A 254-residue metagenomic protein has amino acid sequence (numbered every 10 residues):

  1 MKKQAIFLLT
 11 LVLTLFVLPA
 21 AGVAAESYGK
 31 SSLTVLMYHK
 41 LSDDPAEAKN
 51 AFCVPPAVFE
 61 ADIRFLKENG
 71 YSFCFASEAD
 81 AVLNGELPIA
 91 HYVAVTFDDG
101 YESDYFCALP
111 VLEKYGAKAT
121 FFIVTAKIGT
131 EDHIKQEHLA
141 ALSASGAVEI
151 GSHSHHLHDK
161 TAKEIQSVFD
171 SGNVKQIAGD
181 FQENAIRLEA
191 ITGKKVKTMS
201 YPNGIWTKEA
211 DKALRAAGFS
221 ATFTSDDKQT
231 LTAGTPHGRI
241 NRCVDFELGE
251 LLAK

Functional and structural regions predicted by a protein language model:
M1-Q4: Positively charged n-region of N-terminal signal peptides that target proteins for export
L9-L18: Bacterial N-terminal signal peptides
P19-V93, R239-R242, F246-K254: N-terminal pre-catalytic segment of deacetylase/amide-hydrolase enzymes
S31-D43, A48-K49, C53, I89-V93 (+4 more regions): Metal-dependent polysaccharide deacetylase catalytic core of the NodB/CE4 family, i.e., the active-site-bearing domain
F75, F121, S152, F223-T224: Hydrophobic residues in well-ordered beta-strands that form the structural core
F219-K228: Acidic, His- and aromatic-enriched active-site or binding-groove loops in soluble protein domains that engage sugars
